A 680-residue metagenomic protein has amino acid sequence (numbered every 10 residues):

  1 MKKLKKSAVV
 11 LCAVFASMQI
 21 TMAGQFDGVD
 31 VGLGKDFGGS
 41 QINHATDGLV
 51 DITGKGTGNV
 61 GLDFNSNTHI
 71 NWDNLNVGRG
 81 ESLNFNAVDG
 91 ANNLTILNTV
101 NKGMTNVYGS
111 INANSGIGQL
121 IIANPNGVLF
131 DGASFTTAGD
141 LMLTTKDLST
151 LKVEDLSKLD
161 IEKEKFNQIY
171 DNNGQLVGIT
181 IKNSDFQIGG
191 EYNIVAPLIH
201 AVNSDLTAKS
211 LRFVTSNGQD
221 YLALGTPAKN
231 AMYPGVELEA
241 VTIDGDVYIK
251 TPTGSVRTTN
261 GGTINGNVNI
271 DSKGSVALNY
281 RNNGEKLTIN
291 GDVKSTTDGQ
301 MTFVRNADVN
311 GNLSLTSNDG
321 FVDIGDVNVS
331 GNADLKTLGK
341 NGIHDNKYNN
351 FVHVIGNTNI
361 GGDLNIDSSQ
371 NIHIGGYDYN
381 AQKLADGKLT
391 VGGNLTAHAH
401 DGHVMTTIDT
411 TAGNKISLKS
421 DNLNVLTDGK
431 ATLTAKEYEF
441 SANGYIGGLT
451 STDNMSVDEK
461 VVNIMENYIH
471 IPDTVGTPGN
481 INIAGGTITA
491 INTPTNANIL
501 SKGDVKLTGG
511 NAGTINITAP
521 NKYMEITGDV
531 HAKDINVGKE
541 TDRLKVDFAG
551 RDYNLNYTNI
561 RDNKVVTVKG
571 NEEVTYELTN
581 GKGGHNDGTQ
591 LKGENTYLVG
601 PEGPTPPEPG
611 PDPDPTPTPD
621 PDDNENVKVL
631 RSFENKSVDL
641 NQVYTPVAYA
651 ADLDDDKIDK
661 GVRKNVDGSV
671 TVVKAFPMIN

Functional and structural regions predicted by a protein language model:
K3-V9, A16-Q41, V247, G448-P472 (+4 more regions): Extracellular/surface-exposed low-complexity segments
I20-P252, R257, G261-T263, S272 (+2 more regions): Solvent-exposed adhesion/ligand-recognition segments of exported proteins
N59, N74, G80-S82, M104 (+57 more regions): Detector for repetitive beta-architecture
N86-G90, D319, T337: Self-maturation zones of extracellular/virion spikes and adhesins
G342-N346, Y379-L384: Intrinsically disordered, low-complexity Ser/Thr- and acidic-rich flexible linkers and loops, especially at boundaries
